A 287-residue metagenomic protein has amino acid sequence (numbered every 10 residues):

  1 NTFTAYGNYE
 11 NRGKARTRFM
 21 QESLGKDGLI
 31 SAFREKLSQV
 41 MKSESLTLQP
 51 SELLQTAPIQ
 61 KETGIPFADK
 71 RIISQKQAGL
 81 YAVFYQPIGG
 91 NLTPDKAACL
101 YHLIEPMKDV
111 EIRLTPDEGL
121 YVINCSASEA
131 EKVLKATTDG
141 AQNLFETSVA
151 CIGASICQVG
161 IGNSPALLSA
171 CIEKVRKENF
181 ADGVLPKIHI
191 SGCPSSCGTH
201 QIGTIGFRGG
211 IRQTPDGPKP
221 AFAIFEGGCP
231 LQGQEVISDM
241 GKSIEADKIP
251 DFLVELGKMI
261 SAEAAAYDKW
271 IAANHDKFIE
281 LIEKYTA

Functional and structural regions predicted by a protein language model:
N1-K36, G206-A265: Mobile "lid/hinge" segments at catalytic clefts and subdomain interfaces of large enzymes
N1-Y9, K36-T47, L103-M107, A136-G140 (+2 more regions): Change "in soluble alpha/beta enzymes" to "in soluble alpha/beta proteins
G7-K70, N124-K135, K284: Terminal amphipathic helices with adjacent charged low-complexity linkers/tails
G7-N11, R71-Q77, K108-L114: Short, flexible, solvent-exposed loop/turn segments with mixed acidic/basic and small polar residues
Y9, R18-G25, Y85-L92, C125-S126 (+3 more regions): Catalytic cores of large soluble enzymes that bind and process phosphate-bearing ligands
R71-N91: Short glycine-/aliphatic-rich beta-strand segments at the starts of folded cytosolic domains
Y85-G217: Small-residue-enriched alpha-helical segments and adjacent helix-cap loops that form tight helix-helix packing
D268-A287: Radical SAM enzyme core and accessory elements
